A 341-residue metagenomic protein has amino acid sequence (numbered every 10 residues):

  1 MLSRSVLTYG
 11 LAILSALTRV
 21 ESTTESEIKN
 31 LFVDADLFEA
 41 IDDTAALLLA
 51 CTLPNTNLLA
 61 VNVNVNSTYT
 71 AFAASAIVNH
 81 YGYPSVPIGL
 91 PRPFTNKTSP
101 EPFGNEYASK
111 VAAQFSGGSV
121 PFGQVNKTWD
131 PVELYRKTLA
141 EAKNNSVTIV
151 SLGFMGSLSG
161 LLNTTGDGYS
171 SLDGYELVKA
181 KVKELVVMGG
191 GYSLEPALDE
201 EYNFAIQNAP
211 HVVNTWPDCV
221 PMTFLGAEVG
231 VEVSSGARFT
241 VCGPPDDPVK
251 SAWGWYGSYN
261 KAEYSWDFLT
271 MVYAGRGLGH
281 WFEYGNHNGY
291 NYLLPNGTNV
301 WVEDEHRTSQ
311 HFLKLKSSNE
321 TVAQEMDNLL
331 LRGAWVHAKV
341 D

Functional and structural regions predicted by a protein language model:
S3-R19: Cleavable N-terminal signal peptides of Sec/SRP-targeted secreted and luminal proteins
S5, V20-D341: N-terminal acidic, glycine/proline-rich low-complexity segments
